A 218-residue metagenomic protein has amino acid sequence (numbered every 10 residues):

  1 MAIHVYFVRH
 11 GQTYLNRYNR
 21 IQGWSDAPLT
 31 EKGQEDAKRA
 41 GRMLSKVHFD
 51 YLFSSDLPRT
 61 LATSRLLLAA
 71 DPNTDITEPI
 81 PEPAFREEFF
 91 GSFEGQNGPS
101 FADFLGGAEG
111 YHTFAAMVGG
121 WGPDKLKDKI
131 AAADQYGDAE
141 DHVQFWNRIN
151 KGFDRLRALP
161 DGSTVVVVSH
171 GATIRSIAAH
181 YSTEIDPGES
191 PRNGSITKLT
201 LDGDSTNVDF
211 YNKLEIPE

Functional and structural regions predicted by a protein language model:
A2-I3, E88-D103, A108-T113, D154-T164 (+1 more regions): Acidic, low-complexity terminal tails and accessory targeting/binding regions of phosphate-metabolizing enzymes
A2-I3, V8-T74: Active-site-proximal alpha-helix that buttresses catalytic centers in soluble enzyme cores
Y6, I80-E82, D209: General small-molecule cofactor/ligand-binding pocket signal
G11, G171, L214: Active-site metal-binding loops of divalent metal-dependent hydrolases
R42-A116, R192: Phosphate-coordination/substrate-recognition cap region in phosphate-metabolizing enzymes
S54-S55, N147, V168-S169: Short beta-strand scaffold positions
R59, T173-I174: Alpha-helix capping/helix-boundary segments
E109-Q144: Short glycine/proline- and acidic residue-enriched helix-loop micro-motifs that form flexible lids or anion-recognition
